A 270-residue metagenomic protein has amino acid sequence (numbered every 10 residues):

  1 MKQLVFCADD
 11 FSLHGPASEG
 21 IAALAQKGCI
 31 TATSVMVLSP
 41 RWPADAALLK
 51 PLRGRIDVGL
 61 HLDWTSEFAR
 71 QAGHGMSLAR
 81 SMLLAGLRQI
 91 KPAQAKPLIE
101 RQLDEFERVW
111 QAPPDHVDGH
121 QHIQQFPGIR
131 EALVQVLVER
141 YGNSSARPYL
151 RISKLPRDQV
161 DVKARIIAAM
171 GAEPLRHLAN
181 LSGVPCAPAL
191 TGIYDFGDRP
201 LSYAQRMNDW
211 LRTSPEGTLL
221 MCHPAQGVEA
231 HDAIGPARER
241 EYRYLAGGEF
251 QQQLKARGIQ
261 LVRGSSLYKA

Functional and structural regions predicted by a protein language model:
M1-V5, G15-I56, L62-H116, P127-A270: Terminal accessory/targeting
A8-S12: DG-centered beta-turn motif at the end of beta-strands
H120-Q125: Gly/Ser/Thr-rich loops at beta-strand to alpha-helix junctions that form or flank small-molecule/cofactor-binding
